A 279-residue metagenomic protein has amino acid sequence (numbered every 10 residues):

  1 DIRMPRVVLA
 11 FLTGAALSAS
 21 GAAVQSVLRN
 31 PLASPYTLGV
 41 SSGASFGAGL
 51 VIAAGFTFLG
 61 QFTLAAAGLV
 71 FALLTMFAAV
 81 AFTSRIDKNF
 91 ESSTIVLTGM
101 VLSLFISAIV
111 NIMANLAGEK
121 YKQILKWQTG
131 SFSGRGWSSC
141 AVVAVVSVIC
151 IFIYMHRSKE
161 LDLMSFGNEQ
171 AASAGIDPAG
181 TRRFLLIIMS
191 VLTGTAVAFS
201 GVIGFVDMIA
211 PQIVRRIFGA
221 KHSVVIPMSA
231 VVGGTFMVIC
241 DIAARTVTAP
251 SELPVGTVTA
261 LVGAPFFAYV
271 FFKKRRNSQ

Functional and structural regions predicted by a protein language model:
D1-Q279: Alpha-helical transmembrane segments in inner-membrane proteins
